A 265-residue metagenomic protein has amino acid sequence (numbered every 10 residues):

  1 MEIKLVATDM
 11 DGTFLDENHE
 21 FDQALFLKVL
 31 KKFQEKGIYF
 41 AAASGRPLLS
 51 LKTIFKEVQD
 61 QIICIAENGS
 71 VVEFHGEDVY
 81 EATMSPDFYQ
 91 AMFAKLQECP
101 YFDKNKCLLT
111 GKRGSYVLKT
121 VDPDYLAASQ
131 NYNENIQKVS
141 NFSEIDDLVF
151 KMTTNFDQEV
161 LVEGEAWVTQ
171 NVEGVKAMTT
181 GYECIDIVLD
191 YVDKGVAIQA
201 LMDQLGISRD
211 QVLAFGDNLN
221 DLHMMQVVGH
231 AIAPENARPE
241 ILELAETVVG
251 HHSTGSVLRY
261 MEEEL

Functional and structural regions predicted by a protein language model:
M1-L5, Q23, D186-L265: Mg2+-dependent phosphoryl-transfer enzymes with acidic/Ser/Thr/Gly-rich catalytic loops
E2-H19: Asp-based phosphoryl-transfer active-site loop
F21-P123: Active-site phosphate-binding/coordination module
Q34, Q97, Y101, T169 (+2 more regions): Anion (oxyanion) recognition and catalysis
G37-A41, D60-I62, F150-K151, D210-Q211 (+2 more regions): Short active-site oxyanion
V58-D60, N68, N171-E173, V227-V228 (+1 more regions): Short, structured coil segments at secondary-structure junctions
Q61-E67, A82, S129-Q130, K176-A177 (+2 more regions): Short hydrophobic/aromatic-enriched beta-strand-loop microsegments
K95, F102-F215, L222-H223, N236: Conserved acidic, metal-coordinating active-site core of Asp-based, Mg2+-dependent phosphoryl-transfer enzymes
